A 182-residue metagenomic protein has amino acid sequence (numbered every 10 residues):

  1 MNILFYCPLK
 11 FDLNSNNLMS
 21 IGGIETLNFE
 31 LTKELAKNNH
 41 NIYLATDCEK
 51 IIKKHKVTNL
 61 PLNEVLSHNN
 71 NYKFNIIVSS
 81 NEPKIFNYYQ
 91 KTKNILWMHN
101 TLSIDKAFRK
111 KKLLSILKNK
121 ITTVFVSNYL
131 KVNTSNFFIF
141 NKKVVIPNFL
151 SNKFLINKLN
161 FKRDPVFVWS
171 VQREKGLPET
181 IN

Functional and structural regions predicted by a protein language model:
M1-D47: N-terminal subdomain of nucleotide-sugar transferases
I3-L4, N75-N81, N87-D105, T122-F125: Active-site proximal beta-strand in glycosyltransferases
L4, L159-K175, I181: Conserved donor-binding/catalytic core segment of Leloir-type glycosyltransferases
N28, T180-N182: A structural motif in glycosyltransferase catalytic domains
Y43-I76: Active-site donor-binding segments of glycosyltransferases and PAPS-dependent sulfotransferases
K53-V65, Q90-M98, K120-I121, F140-V144: Active-site regions of enzymes building and remodeling cell-envelope glycoconjugates
T101-V124, L130, F137: Membrane-proximal helix-turn-helix segments that form the acceptor-binding/catalytic region of lipid-linked
Y129, F149: Carbohydrate-associated surface elements
